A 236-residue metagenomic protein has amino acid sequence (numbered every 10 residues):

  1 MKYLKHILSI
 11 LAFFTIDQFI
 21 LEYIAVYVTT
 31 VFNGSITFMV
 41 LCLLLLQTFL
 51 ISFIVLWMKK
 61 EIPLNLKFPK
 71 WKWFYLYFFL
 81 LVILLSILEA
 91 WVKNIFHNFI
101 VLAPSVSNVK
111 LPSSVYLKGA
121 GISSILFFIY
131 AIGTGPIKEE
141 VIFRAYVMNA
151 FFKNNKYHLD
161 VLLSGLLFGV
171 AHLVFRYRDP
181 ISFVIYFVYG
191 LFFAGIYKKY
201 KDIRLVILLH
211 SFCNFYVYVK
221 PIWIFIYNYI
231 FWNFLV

Functional and structural regions predicted by a protein language model:
K2, F32-I36, V40, L66 (+7 more regions): Membrane-helix interfacial "entry" motifs
Y3-I20, Y77-V82, V161-G165: Alpha-helical transmembrane segments
H6-K60: Alpha-helical transmembrane segments in multi-pass membrane proteins
F13-L21, L46-I51, L81-E89, K93 (+2 more regions): Alpha-helical transmembrane segments of multipass membrane proteins
L21, A25-T29, V55-K59, P63 (+6 more regions): Membrane-water interface at transmembrane helix exits
V31-T37, I62-G135, Y227-V236: Juxtamembrane helix-loop-helix connectors linking adjacent transmembrane helices in multi-pass membrane enzymes
I51-K72, L205: Cytoplasmic juxtamembrane interface segments
G121-V236: Transmembrane helix-loop-helix hairpins at the membrane interface of multi-pass integral membrane proteins
